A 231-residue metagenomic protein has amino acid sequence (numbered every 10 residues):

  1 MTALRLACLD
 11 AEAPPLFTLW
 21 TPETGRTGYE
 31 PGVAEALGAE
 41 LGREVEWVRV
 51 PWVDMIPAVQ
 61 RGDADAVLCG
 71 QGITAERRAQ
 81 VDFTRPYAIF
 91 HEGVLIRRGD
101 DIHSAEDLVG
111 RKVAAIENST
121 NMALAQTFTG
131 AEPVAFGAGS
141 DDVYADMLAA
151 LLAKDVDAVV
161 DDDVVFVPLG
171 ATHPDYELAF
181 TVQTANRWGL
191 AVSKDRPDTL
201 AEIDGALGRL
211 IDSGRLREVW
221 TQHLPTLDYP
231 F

Functional and structural regions predicted by a protein language model:
M1-G70, A79, S140, I203 (+1 more regions): Extracytoplasmic small-molecule ligand-binding "clamshell" domains of the periplasmic binding protein/Venus flytrap
D10-E12, A88-I96, G170-G208, L224-F231: Periplasmic-binding protein-like
F17-P22, A34-R43, T84, S119-S140 (+1 more regions): Ligand-binding cleft/hinge of the Venus flytrap
G28-E40, G99, E106-K112, E117-T120 (+1 more regions): Extended ligand-binding regions for polar small-molecule ligands
E35, E44-D107, Y176-V182: Acidic, polar ligand-binding/catalytic clefts
E44-E46, V50, T120-G139, P174 (+2 more regions): Ligand-binding clefts/hinges and TM-proximal coupling segments of bilobed small-molecule sensing domains
E46-P57, D100-D101, V134-A153: Short helix-initiation/N-cap motifs at beta->coil->alpha
D54-P57, G70-A79, L124-T127, L152-T184: A ligand-binding cleft/hinge motif common to bilobed small-molecule-binding domains
